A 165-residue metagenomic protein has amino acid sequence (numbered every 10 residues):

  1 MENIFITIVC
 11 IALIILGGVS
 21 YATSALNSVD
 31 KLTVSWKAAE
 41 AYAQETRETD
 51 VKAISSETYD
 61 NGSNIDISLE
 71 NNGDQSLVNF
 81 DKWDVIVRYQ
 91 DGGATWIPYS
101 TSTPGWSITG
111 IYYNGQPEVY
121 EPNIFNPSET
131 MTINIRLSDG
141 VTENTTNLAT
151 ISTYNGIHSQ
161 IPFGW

Functional and structural regions predicted by a protein language model:
M1-K52: Membrane engagement elements in two modes
L26, D30-T33, L137-W165: Terminal connector regions
A53-D60, I108-I111: Short amphipathic beta-strand and strand-loop transition segments with alternating hydrophobic
S63-I65: Structural beta-strand segments of beta-rich domains
S68-D74: Asparagine-centered strand-capping/turn motif at beta-strand->loop junctions
D74-N79, V141-E143: A short beta-turn/strand-edge loop motif at beta-sheet boundaries
S76-F125: The feature marks short-to-medium sequence segments in extracytoplasmic or secretory-pathway proteins
E129-I135: Short strand-edge motifs at loop-to-beta-strand transitions and within beta-strands of extracellular beta-rich domains
